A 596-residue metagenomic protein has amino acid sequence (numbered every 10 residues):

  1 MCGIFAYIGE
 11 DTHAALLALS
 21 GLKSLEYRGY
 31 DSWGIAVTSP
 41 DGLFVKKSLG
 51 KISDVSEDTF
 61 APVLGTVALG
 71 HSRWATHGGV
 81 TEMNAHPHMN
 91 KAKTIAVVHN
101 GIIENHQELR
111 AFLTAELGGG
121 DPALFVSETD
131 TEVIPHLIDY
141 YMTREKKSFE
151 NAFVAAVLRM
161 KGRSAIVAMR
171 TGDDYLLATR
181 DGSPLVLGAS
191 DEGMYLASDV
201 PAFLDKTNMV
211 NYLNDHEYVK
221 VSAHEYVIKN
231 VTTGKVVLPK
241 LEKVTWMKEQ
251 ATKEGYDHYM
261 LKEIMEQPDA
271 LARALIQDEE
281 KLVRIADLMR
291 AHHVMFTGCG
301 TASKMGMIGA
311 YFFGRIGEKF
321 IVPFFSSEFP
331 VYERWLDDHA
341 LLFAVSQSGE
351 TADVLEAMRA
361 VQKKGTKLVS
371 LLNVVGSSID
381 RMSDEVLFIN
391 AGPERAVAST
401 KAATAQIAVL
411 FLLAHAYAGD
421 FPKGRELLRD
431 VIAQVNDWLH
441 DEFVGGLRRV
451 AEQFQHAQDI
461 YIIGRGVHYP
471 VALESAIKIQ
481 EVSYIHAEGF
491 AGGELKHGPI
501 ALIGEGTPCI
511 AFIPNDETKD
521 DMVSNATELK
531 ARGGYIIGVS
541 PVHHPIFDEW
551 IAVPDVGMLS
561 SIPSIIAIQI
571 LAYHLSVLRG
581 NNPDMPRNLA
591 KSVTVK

Functional and structural regions predicted by a protein language model:
M1, R315-F320, S483, P545 (+1 more regions): In a subset of proteins, long, contiguous C-terminal domains/tails are tracked
M1-K253, D257, K262-E266, A272-R273 (+6 more regions): Conserved short alpha-helical segments that host acidic/polar catalytic motifs at enzyme active sites
E10-A14, Y140-K147, D174-Y175, H415-G424 (+2 more regions): Short helix-capping/linker segments at secondary-structure and domain boundaries
G50, T66-M83, A272-I285, I308-V345 (+2 more regions): Glycine-rich oxoanion-binding loops at beta->alpha junctions
D130-V133, M305, G309, A405-L410 (+3 more regions): Catalytic-loop motifs flanking and including active-site residues across diverse enzymes
L158, M260, E266-M295, E385-P508 (+2 more regions): Active-site phosphate/pyrophosphate-binding segments
R163-G193, Q455-E481, D516, V523: Acidic/histidine-rich
M289-N436, R465, F512-M558, L571: Glycine-rich phosphate-binding loops that contact phosphosugars or nucleotide phosphates
